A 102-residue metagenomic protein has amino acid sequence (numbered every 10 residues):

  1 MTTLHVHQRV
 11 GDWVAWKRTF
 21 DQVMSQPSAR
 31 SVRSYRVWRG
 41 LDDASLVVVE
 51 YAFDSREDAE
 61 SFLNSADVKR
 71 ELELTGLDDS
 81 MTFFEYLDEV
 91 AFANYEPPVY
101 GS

Functional and structural regions predicted by a protein language model:
M1-K69, L74-S102: Short S/T/G/P-rich N-terminal loop/turn motif that feeds into the first structured element of a domain
